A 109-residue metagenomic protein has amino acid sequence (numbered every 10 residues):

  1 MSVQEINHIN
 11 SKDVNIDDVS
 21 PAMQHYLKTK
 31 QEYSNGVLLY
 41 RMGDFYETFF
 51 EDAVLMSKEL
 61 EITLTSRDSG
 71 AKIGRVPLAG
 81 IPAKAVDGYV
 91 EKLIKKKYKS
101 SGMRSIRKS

Functional and structural regions predicted by a protein language model:
M1-S109: Basic, polar low-complexity surface loops/patches
